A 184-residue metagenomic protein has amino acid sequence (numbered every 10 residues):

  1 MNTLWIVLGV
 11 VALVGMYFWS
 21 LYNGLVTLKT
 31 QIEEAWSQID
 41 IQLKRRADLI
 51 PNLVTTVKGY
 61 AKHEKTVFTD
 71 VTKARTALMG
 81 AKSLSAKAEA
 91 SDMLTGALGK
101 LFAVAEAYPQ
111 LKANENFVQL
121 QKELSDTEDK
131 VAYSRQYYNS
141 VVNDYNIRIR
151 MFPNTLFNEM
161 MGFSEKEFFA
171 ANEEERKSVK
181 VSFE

Functional and structural regions predicted by a protein language model:
M1-E184: A helix-centric hydrophobic-segment signal that preferentially recognizes long, alpha-helical stretches used
